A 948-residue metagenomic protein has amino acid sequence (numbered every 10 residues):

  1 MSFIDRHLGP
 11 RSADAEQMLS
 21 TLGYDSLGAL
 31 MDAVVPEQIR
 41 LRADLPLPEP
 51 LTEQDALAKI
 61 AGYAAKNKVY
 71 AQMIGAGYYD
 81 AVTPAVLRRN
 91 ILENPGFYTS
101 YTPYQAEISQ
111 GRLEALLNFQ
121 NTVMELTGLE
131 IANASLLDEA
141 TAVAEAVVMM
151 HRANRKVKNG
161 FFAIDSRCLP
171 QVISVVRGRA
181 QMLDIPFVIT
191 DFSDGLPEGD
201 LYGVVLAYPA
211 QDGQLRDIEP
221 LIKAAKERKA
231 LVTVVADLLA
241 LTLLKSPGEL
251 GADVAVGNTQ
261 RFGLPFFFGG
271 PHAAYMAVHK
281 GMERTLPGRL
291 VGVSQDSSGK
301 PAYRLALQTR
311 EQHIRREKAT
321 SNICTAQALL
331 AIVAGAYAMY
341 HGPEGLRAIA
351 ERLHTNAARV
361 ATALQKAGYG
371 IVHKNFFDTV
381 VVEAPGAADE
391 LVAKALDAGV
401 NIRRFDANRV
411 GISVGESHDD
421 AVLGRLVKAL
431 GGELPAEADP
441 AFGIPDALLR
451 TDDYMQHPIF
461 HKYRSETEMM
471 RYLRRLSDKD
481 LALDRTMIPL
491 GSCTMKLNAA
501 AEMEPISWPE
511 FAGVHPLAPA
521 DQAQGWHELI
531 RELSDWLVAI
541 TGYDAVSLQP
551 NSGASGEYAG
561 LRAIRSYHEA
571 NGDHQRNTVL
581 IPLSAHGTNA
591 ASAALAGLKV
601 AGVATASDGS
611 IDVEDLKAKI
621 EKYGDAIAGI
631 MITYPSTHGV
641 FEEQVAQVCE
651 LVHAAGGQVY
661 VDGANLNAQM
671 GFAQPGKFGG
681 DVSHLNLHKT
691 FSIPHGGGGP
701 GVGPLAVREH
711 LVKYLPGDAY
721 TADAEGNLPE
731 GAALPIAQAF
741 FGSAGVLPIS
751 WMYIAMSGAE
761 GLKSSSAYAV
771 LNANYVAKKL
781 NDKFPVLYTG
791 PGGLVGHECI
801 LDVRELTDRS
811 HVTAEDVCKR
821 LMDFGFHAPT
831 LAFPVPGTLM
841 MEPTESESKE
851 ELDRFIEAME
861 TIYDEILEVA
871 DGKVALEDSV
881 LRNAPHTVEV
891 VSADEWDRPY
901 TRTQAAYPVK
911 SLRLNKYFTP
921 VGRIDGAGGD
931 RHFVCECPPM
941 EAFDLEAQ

Functional and structural regions predicted by a protein language model:
M1-T21, A33-M73, V82-Y98, Y104-E107 (+11 more regions): Non-catalytic terminal extensions of PLP-dependent enzymes
M18, T141-R304, L364-G368, F377 (+9 more regions): Conserved PLP-enzyme active-site core in the AAT-like
T102-R112, N118-Q120, N133-L137: N-terminal export/assembly segments and adjacent metallocofactor-ligating motifs of anaerobic energy-metabolism
T122-V143, V157-K158, F162: A conserved hydrophobic secondary-structure block that centers on an alpha-helix together with its immediately flanking
A132, P186-T190, V372, R403 (+3 more regions): General small-molecule cofactor/ligand-binding pocket signal
V147-V148, R152-R155, L329-M339, V746 (+1 more regions): Proline/glycine-anchored alpha-helix kink/cap motifs
N551: Conserved adenosyl
